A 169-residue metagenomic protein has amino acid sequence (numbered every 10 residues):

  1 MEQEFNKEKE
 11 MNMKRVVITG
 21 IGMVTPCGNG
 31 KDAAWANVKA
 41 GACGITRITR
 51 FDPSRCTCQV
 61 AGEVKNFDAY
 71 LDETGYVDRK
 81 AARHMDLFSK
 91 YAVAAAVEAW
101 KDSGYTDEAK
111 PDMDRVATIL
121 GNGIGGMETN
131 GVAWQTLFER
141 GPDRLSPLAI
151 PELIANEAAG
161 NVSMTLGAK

Functional and structural regions predicted by a protein language model:
E2-A168: Conserved "HGTGT" condensation-loop signature of ketosynthase/thiolase-family condensing enzymes that catalyze
